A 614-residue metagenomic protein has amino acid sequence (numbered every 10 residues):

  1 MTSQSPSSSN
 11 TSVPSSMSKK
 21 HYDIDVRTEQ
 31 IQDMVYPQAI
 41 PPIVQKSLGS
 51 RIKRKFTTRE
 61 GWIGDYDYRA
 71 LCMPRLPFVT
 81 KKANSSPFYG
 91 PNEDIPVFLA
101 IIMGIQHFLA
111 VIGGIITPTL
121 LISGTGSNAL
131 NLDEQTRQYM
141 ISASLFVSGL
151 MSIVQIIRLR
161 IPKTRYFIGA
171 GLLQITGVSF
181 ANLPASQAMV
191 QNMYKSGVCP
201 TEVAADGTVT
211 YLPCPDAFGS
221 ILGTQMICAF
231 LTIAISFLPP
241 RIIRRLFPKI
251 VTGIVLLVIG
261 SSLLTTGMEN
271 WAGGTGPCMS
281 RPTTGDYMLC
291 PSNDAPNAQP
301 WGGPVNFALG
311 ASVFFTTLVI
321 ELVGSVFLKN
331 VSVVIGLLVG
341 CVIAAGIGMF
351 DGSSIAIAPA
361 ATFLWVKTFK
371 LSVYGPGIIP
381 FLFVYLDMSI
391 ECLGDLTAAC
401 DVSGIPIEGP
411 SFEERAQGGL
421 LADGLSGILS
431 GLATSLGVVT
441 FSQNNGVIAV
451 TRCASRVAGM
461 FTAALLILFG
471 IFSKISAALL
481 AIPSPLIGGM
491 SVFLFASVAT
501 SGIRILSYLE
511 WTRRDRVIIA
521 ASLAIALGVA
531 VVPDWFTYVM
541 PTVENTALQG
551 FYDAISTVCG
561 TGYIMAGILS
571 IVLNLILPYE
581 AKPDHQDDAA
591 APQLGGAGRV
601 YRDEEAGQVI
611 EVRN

Functional and structural regions predicted by a protein language model:
P14, H21-L71, T125, L130-I141 (+6 more regions): Flexible hinge motifs at transmembrane-helix junctions and intramembrane kinks/re-entrant loops in multi-pass membrane
C72-S85, D584-N614: Non-transmembrane, juxtamembrane loop and terminal tail segments of multi-pass eukaryotic membrane proteins
K82, A100, G377: Catalytic phosphate/metal-binding cores of nucleic-acid and nucleotide-processing enzymes, i.e., regions that mediate
P87, D94, F98-A308, K474 (+3 more regions): Early transmembrane hairpin of solute transport permeases
V97, S123-G169, P380-R456: Membrane-embedded helical hairpins/re-entrant loop segments and their flanking transmembrane helices within multi-pass
Q106-H107, V147-I156, P184-M189, C228-S236 (+9 more regions): Hydrophobic core segments of alpha-helical transmembrane domains in multi-pass membrane transport and ion-translocation
T117-T125, A181-Q191, L396-S403, G437-V450 (+3 more regions): Re-entrant/interfacial helical elements at transmembrane boundaries that shape and gate the permeation pathway
R241-K249, N444-T462, F472-F495, L506-V517: Transmembrane helix-loop boundary segments of multi-pass membrane transporters
